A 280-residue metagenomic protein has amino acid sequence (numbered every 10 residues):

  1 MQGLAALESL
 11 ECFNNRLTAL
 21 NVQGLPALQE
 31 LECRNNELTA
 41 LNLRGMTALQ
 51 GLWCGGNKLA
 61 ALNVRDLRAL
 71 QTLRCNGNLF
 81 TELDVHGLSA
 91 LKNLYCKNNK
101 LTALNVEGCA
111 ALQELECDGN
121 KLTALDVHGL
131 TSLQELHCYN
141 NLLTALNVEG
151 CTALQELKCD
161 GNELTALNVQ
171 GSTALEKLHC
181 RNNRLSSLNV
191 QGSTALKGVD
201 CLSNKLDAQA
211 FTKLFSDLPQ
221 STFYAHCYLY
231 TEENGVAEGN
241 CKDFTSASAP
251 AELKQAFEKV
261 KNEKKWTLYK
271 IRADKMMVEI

Functional and structural regions predicted by a protein language model:
M1, L20, L41, L62 (+8 more regions): Canonical leucine-rich repeat
Q2-E8, N15, Q23-P26, R44-Q50 (+6 more regions): N-terminal capping/linker segments that flank leucine-rich repeat
L4, F13, L25, R34 (+14 more regions): Extracellular repeat turn/loop positions enriched in glycine and acidic/polar residues, especially those that create
A5-E8, E37, A60, E107-A110 (+2 more regions): Acidic, Ala/Val/Gly-enriched low-complexity intrinsically disordered segments
L7, L17, L28, L38 (+16 more regions): Conserved hydrophobic position(s) of the canonical leucine-rich repeat
L10, Q29-C33, L52-C54, Q71-C75 (+7 more regions): Conserved hydrophobic beta-strand positions in leucine-rich repeat
N15, N36, N57, N78 (+7 more regions): Consensus "Asn ladder" position of solenoid repeat domains
C180, S187-C201: Intrinsically disordered, low-complexity linker/tail regions enriched in Pro/Ser/Thr and polar/acidic residues
